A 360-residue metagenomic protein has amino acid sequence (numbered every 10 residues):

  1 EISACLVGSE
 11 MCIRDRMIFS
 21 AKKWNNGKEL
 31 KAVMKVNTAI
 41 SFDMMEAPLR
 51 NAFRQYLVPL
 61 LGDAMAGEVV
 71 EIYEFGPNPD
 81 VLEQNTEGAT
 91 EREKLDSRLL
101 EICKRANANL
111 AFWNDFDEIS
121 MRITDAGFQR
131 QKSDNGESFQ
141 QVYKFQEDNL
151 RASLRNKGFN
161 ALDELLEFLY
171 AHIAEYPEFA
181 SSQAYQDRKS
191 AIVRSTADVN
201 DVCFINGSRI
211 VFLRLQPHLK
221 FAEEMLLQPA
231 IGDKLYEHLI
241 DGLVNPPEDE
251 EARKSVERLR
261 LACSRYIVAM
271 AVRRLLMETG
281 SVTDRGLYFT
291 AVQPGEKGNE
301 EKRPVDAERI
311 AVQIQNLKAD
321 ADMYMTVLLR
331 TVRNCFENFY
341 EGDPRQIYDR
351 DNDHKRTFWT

Functional and structural regions predicted by a protein language model:
E1-D15: Single conserved hydrophobic/aromatic residue that forms the stacking wall/gate of nucleotide- or nucleobase-binding
R14-I102, T124-A126, H354: An N-terminus-focused feature that recognizes amino-terminal "leader" regions
R14-S41, E46, A52, N160-L226 (+1 more regions): Low-complexity intrinsically disordered segments
P77-F168, I173-E175, F221-D343, T360: Internal mixed-charge
